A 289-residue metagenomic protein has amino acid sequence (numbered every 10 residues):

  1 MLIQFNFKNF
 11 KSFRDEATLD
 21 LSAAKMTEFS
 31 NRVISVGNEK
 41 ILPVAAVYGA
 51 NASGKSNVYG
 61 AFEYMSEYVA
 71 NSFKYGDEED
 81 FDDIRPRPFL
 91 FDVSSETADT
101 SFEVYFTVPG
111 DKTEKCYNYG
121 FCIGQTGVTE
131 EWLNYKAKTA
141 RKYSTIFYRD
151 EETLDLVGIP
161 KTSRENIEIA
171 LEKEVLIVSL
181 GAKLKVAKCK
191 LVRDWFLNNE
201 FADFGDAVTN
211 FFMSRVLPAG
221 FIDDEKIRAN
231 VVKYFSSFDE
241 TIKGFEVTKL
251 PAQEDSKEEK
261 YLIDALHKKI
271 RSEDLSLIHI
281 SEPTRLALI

Functional and structural regions predicted by a protein language model:
M1-A70: Pre-Walker A-like glycine/lysine-rich segment at the N-terminus of P-loop NTPase domains
K8-F10, Y105-P109, N134-K136: A generic structural motif
N31-V36, E79-D80, Q253: Short helix/loop segment immediately N-terminal to the Walker
E39-K40, A46, A50, Y59-Q125: Conserved P-loop NTP-binding catalytic core
E114-I263: Electropositive, glycine-dotted interaction segments that contact anionic polymers or phosphate-rich ligands
S256-S276: Mixed-charge, low-complexity intrinsically disordered segments
I278-I289: Single conserved hydrophobic/aromatic residue that forms the stacking wall/gate of nucleotide- or nucleobase-binding
